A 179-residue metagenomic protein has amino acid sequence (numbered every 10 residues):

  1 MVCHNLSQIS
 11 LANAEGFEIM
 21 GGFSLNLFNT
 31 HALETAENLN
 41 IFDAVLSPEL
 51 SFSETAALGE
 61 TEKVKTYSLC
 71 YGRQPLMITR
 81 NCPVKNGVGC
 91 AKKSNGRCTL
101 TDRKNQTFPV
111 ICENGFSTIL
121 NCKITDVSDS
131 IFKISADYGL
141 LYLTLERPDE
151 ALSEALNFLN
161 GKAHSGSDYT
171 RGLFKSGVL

Functional and structural regions predicted by a protein language model:
M1-T35, L39-L179: Active-site pocket-lining/capping segments in soluble small-molecule metabolic enzymes
